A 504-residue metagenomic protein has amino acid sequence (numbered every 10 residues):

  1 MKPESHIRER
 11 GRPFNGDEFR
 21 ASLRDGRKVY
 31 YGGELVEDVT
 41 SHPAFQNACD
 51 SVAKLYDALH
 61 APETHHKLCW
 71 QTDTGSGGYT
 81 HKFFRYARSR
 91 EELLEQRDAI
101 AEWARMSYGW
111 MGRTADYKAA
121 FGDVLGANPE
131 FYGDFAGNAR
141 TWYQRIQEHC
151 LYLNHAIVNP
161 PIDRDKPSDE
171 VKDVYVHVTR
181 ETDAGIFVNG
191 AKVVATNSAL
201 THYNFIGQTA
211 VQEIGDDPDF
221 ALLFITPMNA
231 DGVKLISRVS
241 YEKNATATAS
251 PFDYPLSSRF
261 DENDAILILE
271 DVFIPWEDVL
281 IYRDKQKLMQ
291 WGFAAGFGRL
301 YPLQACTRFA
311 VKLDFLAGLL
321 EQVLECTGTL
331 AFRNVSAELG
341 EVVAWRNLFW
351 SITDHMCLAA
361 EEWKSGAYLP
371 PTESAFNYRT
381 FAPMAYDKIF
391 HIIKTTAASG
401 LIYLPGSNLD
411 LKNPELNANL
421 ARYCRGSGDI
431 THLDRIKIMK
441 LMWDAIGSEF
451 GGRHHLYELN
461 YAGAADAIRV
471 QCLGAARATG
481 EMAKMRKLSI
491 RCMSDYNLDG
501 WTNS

Functional and structural regions predicted by a protein language model:
P3-A58: N-terminal-proximal low-complexity accessory segments that begin disordered and transition into the first
E34-A101, K364, Y457-A462, Q471: N-terminal low-complexity or amphipathic/hydrophobic leaders
Q46, D50, Q144-Q147, F187 (+5 more regions): Generic structural signal for well-ordered, non-transmembrane alpha-helical segments in soluble/cytosolic regions
C69-H202, T209-K234: Glycine-rich flavin
N159-R308, G474-N503: FAD-binding core of flavoproteins
Q304-E362: Extended amphipathic alpha-helical segments enriched in small hydrophobics
S336-G340, Y368-F376: Short, charged, amphipathic alpha-helical segments
E373-N503: Alpha-helix capping/hinge segments and adjacent helical runs
